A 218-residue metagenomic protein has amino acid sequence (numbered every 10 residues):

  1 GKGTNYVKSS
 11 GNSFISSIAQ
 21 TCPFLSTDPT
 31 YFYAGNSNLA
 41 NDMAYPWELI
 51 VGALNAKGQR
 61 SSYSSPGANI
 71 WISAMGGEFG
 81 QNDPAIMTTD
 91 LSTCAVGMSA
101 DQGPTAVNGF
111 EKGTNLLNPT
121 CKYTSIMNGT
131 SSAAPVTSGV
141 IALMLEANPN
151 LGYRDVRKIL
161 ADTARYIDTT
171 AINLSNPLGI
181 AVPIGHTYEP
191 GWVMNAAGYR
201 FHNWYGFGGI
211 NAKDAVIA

Functional and structural regions predicted by a protein language model:
G1-N5, S9, P23-F24, S37-W47: Catalytic-core regions built around general acid/base machinery
T4, I70, A134-A142, R154 (+2 more regions): A structural signal for well-ordered alpha-helical segments within the folded catalytic domains of diverse enzymes
N5, G11-I15, N55-K57, E78: Catalytic metal-binding/acid-base residues of hydrolase active sites
K8, W47-I50, N115-M127, E146-A218: C-terminal subdomain of the subtilisin-like protease fold in secreted/lumenal serine endopeptidases
S9-S10, P135: Short acidic, glycine-rich surface-loop motifs adjacent to enzyme active sites
S13, S131, G208-I210: Gly/Ser/Thr-rich beta-alpha loop segments that engage phosphate groups in nucleotides
S16-Y31, S37, T130-M144, T163-P183 (+1 more regions): Conserved N-terminal glycine/acidic-rich loop preference
Y31-A142, E146, N203: Extracellular S/T/G-rich loop segment that most often corresponds to the catalytic His/Ser-adjacent loop
